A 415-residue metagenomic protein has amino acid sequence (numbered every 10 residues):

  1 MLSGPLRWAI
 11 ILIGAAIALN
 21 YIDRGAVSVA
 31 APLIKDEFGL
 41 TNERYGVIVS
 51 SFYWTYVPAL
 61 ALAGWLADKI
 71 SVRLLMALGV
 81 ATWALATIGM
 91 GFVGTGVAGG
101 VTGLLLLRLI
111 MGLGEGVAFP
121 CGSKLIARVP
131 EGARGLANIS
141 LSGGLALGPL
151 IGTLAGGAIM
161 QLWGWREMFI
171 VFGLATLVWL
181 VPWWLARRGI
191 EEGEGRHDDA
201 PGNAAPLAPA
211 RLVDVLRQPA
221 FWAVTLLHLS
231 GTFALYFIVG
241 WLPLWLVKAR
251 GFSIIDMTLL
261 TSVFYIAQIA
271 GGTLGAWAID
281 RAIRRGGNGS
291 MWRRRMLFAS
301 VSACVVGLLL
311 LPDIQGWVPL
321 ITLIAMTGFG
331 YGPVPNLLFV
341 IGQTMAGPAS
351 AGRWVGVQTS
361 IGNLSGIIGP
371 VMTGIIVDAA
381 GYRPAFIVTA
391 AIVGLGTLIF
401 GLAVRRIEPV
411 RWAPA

Functional and structural regions predicted by a protein language model:
M1-L2, E191-V224: Juxtamembrane intracellular "pre-TM" segments in multi-pass secondary transporters
V27-S28, P219-G275, P335, F339: Extracytoplasmic gate region of multi-pass secondary transporters
S50-W65, S262-G275: Central cavity-lining transmembrane alpha-helices of secondary-active solute carriers, predominantly the Major
A81-A98, S302-Q315: C-terminal ends and interior cores of transmembrane alpha-helices in multi-pass membrane transporters/permeases
L105-A146: Cytoplasmic helix-loop-helix junction between adjacent transmembrane helices in 12-TM secondary transporters
L141-E191: Helix-loop-helix hairpin linking two adjacent transmembrane segments in secondary transporters
S290-L338: C-terminal transmembrane helical hairpin of 12-TM major facilitator-type secondary transporters
Q343-A379: A late C-terminal transmembrane helix in Major Facilitator Superfamily
